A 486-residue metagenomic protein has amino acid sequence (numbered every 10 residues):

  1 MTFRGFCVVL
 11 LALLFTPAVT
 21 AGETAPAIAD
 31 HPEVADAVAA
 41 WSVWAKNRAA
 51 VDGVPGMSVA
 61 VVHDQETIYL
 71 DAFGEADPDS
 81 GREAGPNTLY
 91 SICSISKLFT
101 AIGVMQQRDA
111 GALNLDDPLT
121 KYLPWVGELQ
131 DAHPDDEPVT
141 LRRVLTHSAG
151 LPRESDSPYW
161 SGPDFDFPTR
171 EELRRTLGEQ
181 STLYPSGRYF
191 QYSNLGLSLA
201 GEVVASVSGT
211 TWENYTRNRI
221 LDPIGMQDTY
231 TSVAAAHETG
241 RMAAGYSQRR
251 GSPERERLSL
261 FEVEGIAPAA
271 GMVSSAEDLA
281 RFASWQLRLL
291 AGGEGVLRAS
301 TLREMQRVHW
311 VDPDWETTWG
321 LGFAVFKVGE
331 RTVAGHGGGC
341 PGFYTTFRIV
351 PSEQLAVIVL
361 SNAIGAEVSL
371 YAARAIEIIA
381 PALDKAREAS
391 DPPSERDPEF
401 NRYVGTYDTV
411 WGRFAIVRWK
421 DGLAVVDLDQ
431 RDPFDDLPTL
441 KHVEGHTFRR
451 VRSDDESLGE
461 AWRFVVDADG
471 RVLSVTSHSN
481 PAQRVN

Functional and structural regions predicted by a protein language model:
M1-C7: Bacterial N-terminal signal peptides that target proteins for export
C7-A18: Bacterial N-terminal signal peptides
G22-E23, A366-N486: Peripheral terminal and inter-domain segments
H31-I92, A112-N114, E128-L129, R175-S181: Short, conserved catalytic-motif segment at the N-terminal edge
E75-D77, D131-T346, P351: Short, surface-exposed loop or secondary-structure junction motifs that flank catalytic or metal-binding residues
L115-D131, I224: Short, glycine/proline-biased beta-turn/loop segments that scaffold the active-site neighborhood
G335-H336, T346-A363, S474-T476: Short, well-ordered beta-strand elements
